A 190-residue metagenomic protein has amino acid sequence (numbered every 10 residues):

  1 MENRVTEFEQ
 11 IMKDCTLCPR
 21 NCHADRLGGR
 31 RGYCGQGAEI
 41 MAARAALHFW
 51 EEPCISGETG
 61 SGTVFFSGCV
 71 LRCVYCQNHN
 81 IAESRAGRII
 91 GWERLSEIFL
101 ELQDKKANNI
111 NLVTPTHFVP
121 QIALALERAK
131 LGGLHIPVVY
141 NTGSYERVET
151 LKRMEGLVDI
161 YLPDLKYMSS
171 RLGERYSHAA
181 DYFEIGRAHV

Functional and structural regions predicted by a protein language model:
M1-E9, P19-H23, T59-V64: Short, intrinsically disordered, charge-biased short linear motifs at domain edges
Q10-A45, C69: Cysteine-cluster motifs in flexible loop/terminal segments that predominantly coordinate metals
C34-I160, S170: Conserved Radical SAM active-site core
I90, H117, S177-I185: Alpha-helix N-cap and loop-to-helix initiation/capping positions
D159, R171-D181: Mobile active-site "lid"/loop adjacent to the S-adenosyl-L-methionine
K166: Active-site loop ensemble at the mouth of alpha/beta enzyme cores that anchors a bound cofactor
A188-V190: Conserved small/polar residues in nucleotide/adenosyl-binding loops
